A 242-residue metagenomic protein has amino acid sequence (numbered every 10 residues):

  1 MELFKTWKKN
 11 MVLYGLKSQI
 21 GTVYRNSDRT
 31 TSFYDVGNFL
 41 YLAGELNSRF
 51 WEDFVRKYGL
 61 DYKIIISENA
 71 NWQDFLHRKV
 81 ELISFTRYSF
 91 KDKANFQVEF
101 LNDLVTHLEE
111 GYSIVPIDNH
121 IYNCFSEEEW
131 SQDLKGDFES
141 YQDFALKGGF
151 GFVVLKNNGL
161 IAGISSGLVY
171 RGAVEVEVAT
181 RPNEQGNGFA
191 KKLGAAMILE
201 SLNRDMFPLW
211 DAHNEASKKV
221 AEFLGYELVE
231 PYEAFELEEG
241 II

Functional and structural regions predicted by a protein language model:
L13-D35, G149-I164: Conserved beta-hairpin
I20-N123, F235: Acyl-donor-binding surface of acyltransferase catalytic domains
R49-D53, G186-E200, K219, F223: Conserved acetyl-CoA-binding loop-helix of GNAT-fold acetyltransferases
W72-I83, H213-P231: Conserved active-site alpha-helix within GNAT-family acetyltransferase domains
D92, F96-Q97, F223-I242: Terminal substrate-recognition subdomain of acyl/acetyltransferases
V98-V169: Flexible, substrate/cofactor-facing loop regions flanked by secondary structure within enzyme catalytic domains
A173, V178-K192: Conserved glycine-rich acetyl-CoA-binding loop
V178, P208-D211: Conserved hydrophobic beta-strand within the GNAT/NAT acetyltransferase core sheet that lines the active-site cleft
